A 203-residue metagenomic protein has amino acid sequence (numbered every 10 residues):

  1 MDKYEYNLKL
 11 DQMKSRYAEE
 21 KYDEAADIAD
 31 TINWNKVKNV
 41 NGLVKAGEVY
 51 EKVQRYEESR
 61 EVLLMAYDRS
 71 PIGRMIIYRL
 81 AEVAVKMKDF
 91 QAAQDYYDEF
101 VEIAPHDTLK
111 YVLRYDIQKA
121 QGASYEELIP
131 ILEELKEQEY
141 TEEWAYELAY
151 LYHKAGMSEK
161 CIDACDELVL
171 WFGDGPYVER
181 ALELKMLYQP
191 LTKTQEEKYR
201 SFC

Functional and structural regions predicted by a protein language model:
N7, V40-N41, M75, L109 (+2 more regions): Start-of-helix register in tetratricopeptide repeats
D11, K45, R79, L113 (+3 more regions): "A position-specific structural signal for the A-helix of alpha-solenoid helical repeats
E19, V53, M87, Q121-G122 (+2 more regions): Structural motif corresponding to the intra-repeat A-B loop/turn of tetratricopeptide repeats
A25, S59, A93, E127-L128 (+2 more regions): Single-residue signature of alpha-solenoid repeat helices
T31-I32, M65-A66, E99-F100, E134-L135 (+1 more regions): Canonical positions in the second alpha-helix
W34-N39, D68-P71, Q138, W171-V178: Short solvent-exposed coil/turn linkers within tandem alpha-helical repeat scaffolds
E102-P105, Y140, H153-Y177, L182-P190: TPR/TPR-like (Sel1-like) alpha-helical repeat modules
